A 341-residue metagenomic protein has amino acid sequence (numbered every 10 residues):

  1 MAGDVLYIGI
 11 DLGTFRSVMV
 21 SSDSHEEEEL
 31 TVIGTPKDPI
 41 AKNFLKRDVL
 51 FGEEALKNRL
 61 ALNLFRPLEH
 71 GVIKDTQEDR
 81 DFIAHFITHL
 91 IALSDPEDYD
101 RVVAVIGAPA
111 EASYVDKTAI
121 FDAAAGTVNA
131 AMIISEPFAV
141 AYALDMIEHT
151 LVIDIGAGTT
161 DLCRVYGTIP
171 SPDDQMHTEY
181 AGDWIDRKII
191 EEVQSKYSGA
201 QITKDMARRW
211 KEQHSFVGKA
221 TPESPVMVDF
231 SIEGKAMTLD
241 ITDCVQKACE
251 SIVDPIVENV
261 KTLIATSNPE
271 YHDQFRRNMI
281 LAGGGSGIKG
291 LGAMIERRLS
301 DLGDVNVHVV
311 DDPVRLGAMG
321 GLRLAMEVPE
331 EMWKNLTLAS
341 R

Functional and structural regions predicted by a protein language model:
M1-N43, V49, E53-I155, V165-V257 (+3 more regions): Nucleotide/phosphate-binding catalytic cleft detector across ATP-hydrolyzing and phosphate-transferring enzymes
G158: Short glycine-rich anion-binding loops that position phosphate/pyrophosphate groups of nucleotides and phosphorylated
D161: Positively charged, low-complexity, intrinsically disordered RNA-binding extensions
L316-G317: Repeat-based blade/solenoid architectures
